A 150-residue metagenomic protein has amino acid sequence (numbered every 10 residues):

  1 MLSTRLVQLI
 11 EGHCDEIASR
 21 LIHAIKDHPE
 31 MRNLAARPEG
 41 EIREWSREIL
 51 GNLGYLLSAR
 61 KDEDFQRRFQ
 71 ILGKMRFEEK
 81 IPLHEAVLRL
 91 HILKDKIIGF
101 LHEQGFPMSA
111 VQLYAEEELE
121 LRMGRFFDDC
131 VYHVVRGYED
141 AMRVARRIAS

Functional and structural regions predicted by a protein language model:
L2-L83: N-terminal low-complexity or simple alpha-helical regulatory segments that function as activation/interaction modules
L6, F65-S150: Long, amphipathic alpha-helical coupling/dimerization segments that relay conformational signals between
